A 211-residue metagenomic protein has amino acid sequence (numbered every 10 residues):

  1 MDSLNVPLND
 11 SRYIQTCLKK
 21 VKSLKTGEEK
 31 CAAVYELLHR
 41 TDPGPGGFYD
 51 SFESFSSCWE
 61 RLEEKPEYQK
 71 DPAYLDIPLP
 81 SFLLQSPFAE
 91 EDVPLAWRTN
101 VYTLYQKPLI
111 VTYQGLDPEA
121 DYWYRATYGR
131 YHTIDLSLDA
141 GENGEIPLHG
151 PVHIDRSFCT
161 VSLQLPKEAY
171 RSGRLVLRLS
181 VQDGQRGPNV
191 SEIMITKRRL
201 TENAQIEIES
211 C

Functional and structural regions predicted by a protein language model:
M1-P7, P147-L148, Q205: Short intrinsically disordered, low-complexity coil segments enriched in acidic
S3-L8, I14-T26: Intrinsic disorder at enzyme termini
R12, K19, K30-C31, L138 (+1 more regions): N-terminal cationic amphipathic segment used for targeting or macromolecule association
K25-D117, T127, D183-C211: Glycan-recognition and processing domains
T99-E119, W123, T127-K197: Beta-strand-rich ligand-recognition modules
